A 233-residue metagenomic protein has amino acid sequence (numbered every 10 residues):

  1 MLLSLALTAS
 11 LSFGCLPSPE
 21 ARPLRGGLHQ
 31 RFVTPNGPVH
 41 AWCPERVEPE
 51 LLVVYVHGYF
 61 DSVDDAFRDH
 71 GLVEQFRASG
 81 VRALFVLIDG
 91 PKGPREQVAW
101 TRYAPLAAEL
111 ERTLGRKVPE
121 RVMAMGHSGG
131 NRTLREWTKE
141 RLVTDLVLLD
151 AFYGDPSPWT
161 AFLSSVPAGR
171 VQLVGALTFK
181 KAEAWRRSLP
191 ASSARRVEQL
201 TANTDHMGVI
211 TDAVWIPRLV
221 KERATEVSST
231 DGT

Functional and structural regions predicted by a protein language model:
L2-L11: Hydrophobic helical h-region of N-terminal Sec-dependent signal peptides in bacterial secretory/periplasmic proteins
S10-L52, A83, S229-G232: A domain-start/cap signature at the N-terminus of enzymes
E50-L52, V56-E109: Active-site machinery of serine-nucleophile hydrolases
L52-V56, L84-I88, R121-G126, D145-L149 (+2 more regions): Structural recognition of the beta-strand scaffold that forms the well-ordered cores of secreted hydrolase catalytic
V63-D65, P94-Q97, R132-L134, G154-W159 (+2 more regions): Extracytoplasmic/secreted cell-surface and envelope-processing proteins
R95-G129: Gly/Ser-rich "nucleophile elbow"/oxyanion-hole loop immediately N-terminal to the catalytic nucleophile in hydrolases
E120-S165: Primarily recognizes the serine-hydrolase "nucleophile elbow" in alpha/beta-hydrolase and SGNH/GDSL folds
V174-T233: C-terminal catalytic histidine-bearing segment of alpha/beta-hydrolase fold enzymes
